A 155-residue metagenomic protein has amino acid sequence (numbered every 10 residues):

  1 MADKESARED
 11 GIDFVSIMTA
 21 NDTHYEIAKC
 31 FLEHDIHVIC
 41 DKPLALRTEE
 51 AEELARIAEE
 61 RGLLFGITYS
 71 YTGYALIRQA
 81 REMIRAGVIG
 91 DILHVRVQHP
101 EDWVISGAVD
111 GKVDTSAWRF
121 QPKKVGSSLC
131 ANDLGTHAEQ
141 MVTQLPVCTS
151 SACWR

Functional and structural regions predicted by a protein language model:
M1-I57: Beta-loop-alpha module in the N-terminal Rossmann-like domain of NAD(P)-dependent dehydrogenases, especially those
I17, P43, T68-Y69, C130-A131: Glycine- and other small-residue-rich loops at beta-strand/loop junctions that grip anionic moieties
V38, L64, P122-G126: Short coil/turn segments at secondary-structure junctions
C40, L46, F65-I67, R96: Hydrophobic residues in well-ordered beta-strands that form the structural core
E52-Y71, D91-L93: Rossmann-fold dehydrogenase core element
T72-R155: Predominantly a Rossmann-like dinucleotide-binding segment in NAD(P)-dependent oxidoreductases
